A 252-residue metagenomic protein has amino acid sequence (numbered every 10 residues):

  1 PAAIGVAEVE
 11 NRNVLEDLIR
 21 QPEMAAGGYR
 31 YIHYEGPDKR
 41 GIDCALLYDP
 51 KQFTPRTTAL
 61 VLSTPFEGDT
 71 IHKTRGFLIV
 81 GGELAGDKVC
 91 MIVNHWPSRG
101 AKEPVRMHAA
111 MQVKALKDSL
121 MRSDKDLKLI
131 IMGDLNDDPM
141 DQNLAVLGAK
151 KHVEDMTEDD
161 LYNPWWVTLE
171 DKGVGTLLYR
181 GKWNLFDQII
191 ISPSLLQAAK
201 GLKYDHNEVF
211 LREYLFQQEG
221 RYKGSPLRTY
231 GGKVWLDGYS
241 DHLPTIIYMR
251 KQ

Functional and structural regions predicted by a protein language model:
P1-V6, H33-Y34, F66-E67, W96-R106 (+3 more regions): Second-shell loop/turn segments in exported
A2-E8, R30-H33, C44-Y48, I79 (+6 more regions): Structural recognition of the beta-strand scaffold that forms the well-ordered cores of secreted hydrolase catalytic
A3-G5, V9-K88, W96: Structured beta-strand-rich core segments of catalytic domains in phosphoester-bond hydrolases
E8-R12, P37-R40, T70-K73, K102-A110 (+2 more regions): Solvent-exposed, acidic/flexible segments
N11-N13, K39-G41, R99, N136-Q142 (+1 more regions): Active-site environment of divalent metal-dependent phosphoester hydrolases
N13-D17, I42, H108, Q112-A115 (+3 more regions): Extracytoplasmic/secreted proteins, especially bacterial periplasmic and envelope-associated proteins
E103-K125: A long, amphipathic alpha-helix that forms part of the scaffold/cap immediately adjacent to metal-dependent active
D118-L129, D137-Q252: Metal-dependent phosphoester-hydrolase catalytic domains
